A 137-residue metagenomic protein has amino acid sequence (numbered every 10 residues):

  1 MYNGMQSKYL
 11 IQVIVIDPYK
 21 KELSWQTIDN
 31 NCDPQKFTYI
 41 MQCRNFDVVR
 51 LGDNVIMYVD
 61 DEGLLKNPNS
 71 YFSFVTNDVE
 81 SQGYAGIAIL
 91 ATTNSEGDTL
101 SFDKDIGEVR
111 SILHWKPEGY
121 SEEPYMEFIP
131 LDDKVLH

Functional and structural regions predicted by a protein language model:
Y2-H137: Domain-length accessory/inserted modules outside core catalytic folds
